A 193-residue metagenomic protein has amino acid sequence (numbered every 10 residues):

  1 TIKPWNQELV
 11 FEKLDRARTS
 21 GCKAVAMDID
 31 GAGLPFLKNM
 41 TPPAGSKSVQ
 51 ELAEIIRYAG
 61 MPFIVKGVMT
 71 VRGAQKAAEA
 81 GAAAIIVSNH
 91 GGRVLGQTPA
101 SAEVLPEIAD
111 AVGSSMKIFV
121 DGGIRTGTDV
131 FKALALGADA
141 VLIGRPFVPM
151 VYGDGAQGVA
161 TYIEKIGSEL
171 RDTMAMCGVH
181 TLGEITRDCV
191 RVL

Functional and structural regions predicted by a protein language model:
P4-V120, G127-M150, L182-I185, V192: Alpha/beta enzyme core
F147-V148, G155-L193: C-terminal extensions of enzymes
